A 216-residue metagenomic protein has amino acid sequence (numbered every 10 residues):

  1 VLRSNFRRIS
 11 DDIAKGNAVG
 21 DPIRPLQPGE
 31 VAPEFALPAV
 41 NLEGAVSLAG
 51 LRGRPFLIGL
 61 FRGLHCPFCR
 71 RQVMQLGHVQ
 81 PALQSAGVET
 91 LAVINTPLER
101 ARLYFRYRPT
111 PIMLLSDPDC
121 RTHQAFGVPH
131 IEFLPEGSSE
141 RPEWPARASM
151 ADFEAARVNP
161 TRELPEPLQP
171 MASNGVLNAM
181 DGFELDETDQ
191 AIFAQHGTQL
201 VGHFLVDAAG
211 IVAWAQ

Functional and structural regions predicted by a protein language model:
V1-P38: N-terminal targeting signals for export/organelle localization
E30, E43-G44, I211: Residue-level signal for well-ordered, solvent-exposed loop/turn and beta-edge residues enriched in charged/polar side
P33, P55, L200-G202: Short loop/turn microsegments at loop-to-beta-strand junctions
P38-V40, V206: Hydrophobic alpha-helical segments, especially N-terminal targeting/anchoring helices
V46-G77, E89-T90: Short active-site neighborhood of thiol/selenol oxidoreductases, capturing the structured segment around
L60, V93, V206: Catalytic metal- and UDP-sugar-binding loop of GT-A-like glycosyltransferases, i.e., residues flanking the conserved
Q72-A125, R162-E163: Structural microenvironment flanking redox-active thiols in thiol-disulfide oxidoreductases
D117-Q216: Thiol/selenol-based redox catalytic cores and closely related redox-interacting motifs
